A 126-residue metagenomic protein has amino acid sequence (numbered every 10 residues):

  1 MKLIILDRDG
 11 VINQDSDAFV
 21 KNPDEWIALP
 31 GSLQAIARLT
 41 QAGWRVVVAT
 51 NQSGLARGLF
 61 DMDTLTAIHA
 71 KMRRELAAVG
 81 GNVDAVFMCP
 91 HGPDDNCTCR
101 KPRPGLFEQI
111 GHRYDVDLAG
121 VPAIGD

Functional and structural regions predicted by a protein language model:
M1-V47: Active-site neighborhood of HAD-like aspartate-dependent phosphohydrolases
D7-D9, N51, D126: Acidic active-site catalytic centers that drive phospho-/nucleotidyl reactions and related ester hydrolyses
P23-I27, F60-A67, K101-P102: Alpha-helix N-cap and loop-to-helix initiation/capping positions
S32, I36-H69, N82-D95: Substrate-recognition element of Asp-dependent hydrolases with the DxDx(T/V) motif
M72-A77, G111: Conserved hydrophobic residues forming the short capping helix/wall of the S-adenosyl-L-methionine
L76-N82, D115: Short helix-capping segments at alpha-helix termini
T98-D126: Conserved Lys-Pro-Asp/Glu-containing loop-to-beta segment of HAD-superfamily phosphomonoesterases, centered on
